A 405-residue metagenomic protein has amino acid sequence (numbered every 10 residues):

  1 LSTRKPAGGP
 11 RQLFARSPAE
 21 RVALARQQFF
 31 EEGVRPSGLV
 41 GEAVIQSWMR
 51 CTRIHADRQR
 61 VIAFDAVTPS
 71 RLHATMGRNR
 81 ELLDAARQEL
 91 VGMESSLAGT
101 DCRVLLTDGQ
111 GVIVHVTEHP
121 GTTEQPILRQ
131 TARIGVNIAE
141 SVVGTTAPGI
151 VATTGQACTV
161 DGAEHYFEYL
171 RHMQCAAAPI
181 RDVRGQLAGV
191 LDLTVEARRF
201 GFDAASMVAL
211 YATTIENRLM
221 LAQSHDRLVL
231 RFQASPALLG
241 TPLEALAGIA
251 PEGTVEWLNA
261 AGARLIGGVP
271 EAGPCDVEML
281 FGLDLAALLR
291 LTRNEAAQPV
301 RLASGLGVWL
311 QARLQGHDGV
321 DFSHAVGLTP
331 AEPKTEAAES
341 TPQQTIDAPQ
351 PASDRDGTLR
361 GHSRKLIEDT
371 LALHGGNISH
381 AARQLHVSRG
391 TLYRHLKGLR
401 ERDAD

Functional and structural regions predicted by a protein language model:
L1-V142, T146-T159, H172, R181-E252 (+1 more regions): Intrinsically disordered, low-complexity terminal regulatory regions
V114-H115, I266, L385: PAS-family sensory domains
V136-N137, A272-L285: PAS-family sensory/regulatory domains
A163-E164, H172-A177, L283-D347, P351: PAS-family sensory/regulatory modules and their coupling/dimerization elements
G189-S224, R313-A352, D356-G361: Sensory coupling linkers of modular signal transduction proteins
G262-A263: PAS/LOV and allied N-terminal sensory domains
S353-D405: Bacterial C-terminal helix-turn-helix
